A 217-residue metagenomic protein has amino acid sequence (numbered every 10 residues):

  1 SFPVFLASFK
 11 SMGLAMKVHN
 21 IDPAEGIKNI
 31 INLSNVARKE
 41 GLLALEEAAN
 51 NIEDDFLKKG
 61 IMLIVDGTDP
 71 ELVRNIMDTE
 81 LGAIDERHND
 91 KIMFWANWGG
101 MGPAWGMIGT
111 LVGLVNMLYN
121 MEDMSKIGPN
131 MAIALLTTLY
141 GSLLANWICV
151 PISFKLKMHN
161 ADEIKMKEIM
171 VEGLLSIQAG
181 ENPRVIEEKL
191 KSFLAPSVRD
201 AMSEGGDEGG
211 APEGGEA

Functional and structural regions predicted by a protein language model:
S1-K91, D162-A217: Large intracellular
E80-H159: Helix-termination/interfacial motifs at the ends of transmembrane alpha-helices
